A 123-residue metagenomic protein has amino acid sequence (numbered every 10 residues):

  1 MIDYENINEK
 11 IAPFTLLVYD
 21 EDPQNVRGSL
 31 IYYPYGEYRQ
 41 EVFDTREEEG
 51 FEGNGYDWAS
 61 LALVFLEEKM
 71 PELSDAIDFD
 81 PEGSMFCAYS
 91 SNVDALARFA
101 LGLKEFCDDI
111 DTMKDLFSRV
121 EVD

Functional and structural regions predicted by a protein language model:
M1-M85, S90-R98, E105-D123: Structured alpha/beta or helical-core interaction and ligand-binding surfaces enriched in interleaved
